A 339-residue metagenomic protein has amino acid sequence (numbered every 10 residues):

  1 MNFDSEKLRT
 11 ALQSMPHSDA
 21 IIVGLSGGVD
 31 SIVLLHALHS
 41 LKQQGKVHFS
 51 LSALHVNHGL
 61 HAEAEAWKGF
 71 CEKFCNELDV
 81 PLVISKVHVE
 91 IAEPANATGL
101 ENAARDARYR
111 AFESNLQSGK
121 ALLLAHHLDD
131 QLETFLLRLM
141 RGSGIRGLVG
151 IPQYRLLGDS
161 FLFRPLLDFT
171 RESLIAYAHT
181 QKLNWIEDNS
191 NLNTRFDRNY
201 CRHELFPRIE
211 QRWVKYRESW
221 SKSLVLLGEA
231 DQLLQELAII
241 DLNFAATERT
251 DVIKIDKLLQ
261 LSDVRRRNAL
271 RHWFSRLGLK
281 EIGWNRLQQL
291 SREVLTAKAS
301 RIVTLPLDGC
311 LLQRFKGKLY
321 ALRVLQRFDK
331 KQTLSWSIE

Functional and structural regions predicted by a protein language model:
M1-P207: Core alpha/beta nucleotide-donor-binding catalytic domains of modification enzymes
D4-D30, H48-S52, H58, V87 (+3 more regions): AMP-forming adenylation/ATP pyrophosphatase catalytic core
I32, E133-T134, N199-H203, R217 (+2 more regions): Non-catalytic, well-ordered alpha-helical scaffold segments
L41, Q181, R208-R212, A230 (+1 more regions): Change "in soluble alpha/beta enzymes" to "in soluble alpha/beta proteins
E63, A104, D197, R212 (+2 more regions): Catalytic cores of large soluble enzymes that bind and process phosphate-bearing ligands
R141, I145, E210-V214, Q232 (+2 more regions): Alpha-helix boundary/capping and short turn/kink residues
I175-E218, K222-V225, I302, C310 (+2 more regions): Mid-to-C-terminal catalytic subdomains of enzymes that bind/position adenosyl phosphate moieties or nucleic-acid
